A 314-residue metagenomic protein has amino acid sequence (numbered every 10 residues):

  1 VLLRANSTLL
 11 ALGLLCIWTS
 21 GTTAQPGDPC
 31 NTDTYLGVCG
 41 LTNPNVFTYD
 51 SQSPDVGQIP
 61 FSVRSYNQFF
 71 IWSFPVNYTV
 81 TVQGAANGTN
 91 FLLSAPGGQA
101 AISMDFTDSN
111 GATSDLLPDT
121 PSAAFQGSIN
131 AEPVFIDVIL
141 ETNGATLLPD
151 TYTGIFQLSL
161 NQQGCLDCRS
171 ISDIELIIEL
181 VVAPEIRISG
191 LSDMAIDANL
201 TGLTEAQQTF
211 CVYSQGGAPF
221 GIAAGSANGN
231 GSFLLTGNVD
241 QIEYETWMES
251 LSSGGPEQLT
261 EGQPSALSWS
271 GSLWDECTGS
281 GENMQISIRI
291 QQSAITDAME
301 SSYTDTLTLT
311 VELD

Functional and structural regions predicted by a protein language model:
V1-L9: Bacterial N-terminal signal peptides that target proteins for export
L9-I17: Bacterial N-terminal signal peptides
T23-N90, D137-E243, W247, T278-D314: N-terminal small/polar-rich segments of proteins
W72-S128, S232-S270: Surface-exposed binding patches on compact interaction domains or structured appendages
I102-L166: N-terminal hydrophobic targeting segments
A123-E132, N199-G202, D275-S280: Short proline/glycine- and polar residue-rich coil/turn motifs
